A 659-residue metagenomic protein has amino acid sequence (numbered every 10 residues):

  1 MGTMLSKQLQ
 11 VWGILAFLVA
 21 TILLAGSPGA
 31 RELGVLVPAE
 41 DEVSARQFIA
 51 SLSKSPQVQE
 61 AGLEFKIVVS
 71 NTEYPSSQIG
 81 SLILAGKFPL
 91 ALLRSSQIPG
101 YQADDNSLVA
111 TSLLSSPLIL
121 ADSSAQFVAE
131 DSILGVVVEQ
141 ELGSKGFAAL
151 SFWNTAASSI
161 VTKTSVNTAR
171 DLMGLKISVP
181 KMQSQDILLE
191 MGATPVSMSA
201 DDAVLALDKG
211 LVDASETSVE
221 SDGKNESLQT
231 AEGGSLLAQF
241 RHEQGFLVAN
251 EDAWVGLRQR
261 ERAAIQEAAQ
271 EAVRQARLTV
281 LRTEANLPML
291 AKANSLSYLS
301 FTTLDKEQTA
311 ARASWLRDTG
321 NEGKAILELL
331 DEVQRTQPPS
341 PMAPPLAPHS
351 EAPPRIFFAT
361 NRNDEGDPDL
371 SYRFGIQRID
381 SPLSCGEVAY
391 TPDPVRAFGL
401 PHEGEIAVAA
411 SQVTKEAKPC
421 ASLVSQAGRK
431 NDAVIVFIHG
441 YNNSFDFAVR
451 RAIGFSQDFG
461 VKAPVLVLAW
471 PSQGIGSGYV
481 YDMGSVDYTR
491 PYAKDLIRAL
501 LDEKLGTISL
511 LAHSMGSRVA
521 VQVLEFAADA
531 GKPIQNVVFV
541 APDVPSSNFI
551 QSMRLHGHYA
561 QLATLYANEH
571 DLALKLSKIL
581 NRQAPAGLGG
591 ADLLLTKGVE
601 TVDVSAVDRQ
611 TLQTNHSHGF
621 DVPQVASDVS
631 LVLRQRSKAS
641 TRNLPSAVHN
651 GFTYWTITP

Functional and structural regions predicted by a protein language model:
G2-I14: Bacterial N-terminal signal peptides that target proteins for export
G13-L23: Bacterial N-terminal signal peptides
G29-L120, G143-M342: N-terminal secretory/targeting leader peptides
L120-S144: Short, solvent-exposed loop/beta-turn-alpha elements that line the ligand-binding surface or hinge of extracytoplasmic
A343-T414, P419-K430, V449-V465, A469-T507 (+2 more regions): Lipolytic serine-hydrolase domain surface
V436-G440, A541: The conserved beta1-alpha1 loop
N443-A448: Short substrate-entry loop that stabilizes the transition state in hydrolases
A512, G516, A520: Gly/Ala-rich beta-loop-alpha elbow adjacent to hydrolase catalytic centers
